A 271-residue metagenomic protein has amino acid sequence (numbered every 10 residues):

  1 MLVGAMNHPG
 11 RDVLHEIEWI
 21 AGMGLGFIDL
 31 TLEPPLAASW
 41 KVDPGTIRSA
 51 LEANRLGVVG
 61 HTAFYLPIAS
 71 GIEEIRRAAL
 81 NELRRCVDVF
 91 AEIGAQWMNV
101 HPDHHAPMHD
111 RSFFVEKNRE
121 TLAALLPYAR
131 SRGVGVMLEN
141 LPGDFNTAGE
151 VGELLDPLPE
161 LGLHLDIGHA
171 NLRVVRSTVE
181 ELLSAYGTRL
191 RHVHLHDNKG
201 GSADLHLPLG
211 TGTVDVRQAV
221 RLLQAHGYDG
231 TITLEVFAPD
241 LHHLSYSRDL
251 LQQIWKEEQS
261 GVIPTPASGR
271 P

Functional and structural regions predicted by a protein language model:
M1-L2, G10-G22, A148-L165, N171-P271: Histidine-acidic metal/acid-base catalytic patches
M1-V87, A91, Q252-P271: N-terminal pre-domain/capping segments
N7-H15, T31-D43, P67-E74, A106-D110 (+4 more regions): Acidic-and-aromatic substrate-binding clefts and catalytic sites of carbohydrate-active enzymes
G26-F27, G57, Q96, G135 (+1 more regions): Residue-level detector of anion-binding/catalytic polar loops
D29, V59-G60, N99, M137 (+3 more regions): Conserved beta-strand positions in the central sheet of alpha/beta enzyme cores
G45-Y65, R119-S131, P157-L158, V216-A219 (+1 more regions): Alpha-helix-loop-beta-strand connector modules within alpha/beta enzyme cores
E52-A53, A69-G162, L172: Active-site acidic/histidine proton-transfer and metal-coordination neighborhood in alpha/beta enzyme cores
F64-P67, H104-P107, D197-D204: Conserved radical SAM core fold
